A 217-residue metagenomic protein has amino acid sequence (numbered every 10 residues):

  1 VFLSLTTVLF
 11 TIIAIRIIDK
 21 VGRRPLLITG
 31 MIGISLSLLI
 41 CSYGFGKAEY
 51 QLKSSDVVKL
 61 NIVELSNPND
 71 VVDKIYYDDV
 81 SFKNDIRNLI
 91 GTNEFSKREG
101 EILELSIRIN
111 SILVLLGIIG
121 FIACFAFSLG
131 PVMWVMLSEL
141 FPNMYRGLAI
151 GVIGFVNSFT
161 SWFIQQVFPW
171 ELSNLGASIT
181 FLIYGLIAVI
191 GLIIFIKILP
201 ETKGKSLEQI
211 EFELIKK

Functional and structural regions predicted by a protein language model:
V1-K217: Alpha-helical transmembrane bundle of multi-pass membrane proteins
